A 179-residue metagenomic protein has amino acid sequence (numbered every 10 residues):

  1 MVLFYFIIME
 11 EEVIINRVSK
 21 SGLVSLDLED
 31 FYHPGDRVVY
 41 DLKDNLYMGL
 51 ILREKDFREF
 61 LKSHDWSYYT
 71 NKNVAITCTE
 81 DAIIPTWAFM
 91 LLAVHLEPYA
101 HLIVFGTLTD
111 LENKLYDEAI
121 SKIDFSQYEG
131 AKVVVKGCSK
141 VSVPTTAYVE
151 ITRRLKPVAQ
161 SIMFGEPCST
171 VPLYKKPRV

Functional and structural regions predicted by a protein language model:
M1-I8: Short, Lys/Arg-enriched N-terminal segments with co-localized hydrophobic residues within the first ~10-30 amino acids
I8-I83, A93, V158-S161, G165-E166 (+1 more regions): N-terminal, charge-rich interaction modules
I15, S63, L111-E118, K122 (+2 more regions): Asparagine-biased alpha-helical interface segments
N73-T79, V104-G106, K132-C138: Short glycine-rich or small-residue beta-strand-to-loop segments that form or flank ligand, phosphate, metal/Fe-S
T79-T86, C138-T146, S169-T170: Gly/Ser/Thr-rich loops at beta-strand to alpha-helix junctions that form or flank small-molecule/cofactor-binding
A88-Q127, G165-T170: Long, charge-dense
L91-L96, Y148-K156: Short, non-transmembrane amphipathic alpha-helical segments
F125-V149: Extended, charge-rich low-complexity interaction segments
